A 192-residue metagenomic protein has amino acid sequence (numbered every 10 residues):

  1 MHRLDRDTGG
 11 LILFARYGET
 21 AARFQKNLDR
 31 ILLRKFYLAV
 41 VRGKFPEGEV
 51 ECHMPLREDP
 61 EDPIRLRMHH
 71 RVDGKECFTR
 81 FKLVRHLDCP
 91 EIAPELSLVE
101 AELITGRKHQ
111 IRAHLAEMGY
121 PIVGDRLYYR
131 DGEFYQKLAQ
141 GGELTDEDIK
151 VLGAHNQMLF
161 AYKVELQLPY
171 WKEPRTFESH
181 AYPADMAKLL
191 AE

Functional and structural regions predicted by a protein language model:
M1-E192: RNA pseudouridine synthases
